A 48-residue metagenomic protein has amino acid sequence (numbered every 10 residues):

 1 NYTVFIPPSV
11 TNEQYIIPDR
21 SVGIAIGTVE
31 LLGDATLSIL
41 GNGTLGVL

Functional and structural regions predicted by a protein language model:
Y2-I6, N12-L48: Extracellular beta-helix/beta-solenoid repeat scaffolds
